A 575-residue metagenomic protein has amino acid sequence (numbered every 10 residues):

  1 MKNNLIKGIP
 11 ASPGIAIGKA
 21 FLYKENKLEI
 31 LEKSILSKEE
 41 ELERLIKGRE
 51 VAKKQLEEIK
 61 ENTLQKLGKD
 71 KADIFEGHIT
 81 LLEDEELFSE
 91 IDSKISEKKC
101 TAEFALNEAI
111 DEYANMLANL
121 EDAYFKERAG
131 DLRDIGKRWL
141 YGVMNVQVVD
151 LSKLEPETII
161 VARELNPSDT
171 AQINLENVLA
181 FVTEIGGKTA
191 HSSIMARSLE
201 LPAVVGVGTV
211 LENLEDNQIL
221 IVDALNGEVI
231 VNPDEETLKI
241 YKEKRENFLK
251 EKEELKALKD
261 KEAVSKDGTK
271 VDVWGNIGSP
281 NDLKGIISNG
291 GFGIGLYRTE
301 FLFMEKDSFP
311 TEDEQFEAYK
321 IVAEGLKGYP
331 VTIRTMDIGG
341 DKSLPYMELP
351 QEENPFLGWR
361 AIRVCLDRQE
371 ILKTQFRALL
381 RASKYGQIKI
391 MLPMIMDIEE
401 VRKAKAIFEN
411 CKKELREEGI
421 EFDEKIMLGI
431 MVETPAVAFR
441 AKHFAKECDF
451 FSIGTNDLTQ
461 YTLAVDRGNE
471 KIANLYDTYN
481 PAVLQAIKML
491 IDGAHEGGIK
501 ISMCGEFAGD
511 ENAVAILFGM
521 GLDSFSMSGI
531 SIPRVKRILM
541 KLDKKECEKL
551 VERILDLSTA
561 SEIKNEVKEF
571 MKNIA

Functional and structural regions predicted by a protein language model:
M1-G325, V331, T335-I338, R368 (+6 more regions): Non-catalytic, soluble scaffold/interaction modules
K250-A575: Conserved alpha/beta-domain cores
